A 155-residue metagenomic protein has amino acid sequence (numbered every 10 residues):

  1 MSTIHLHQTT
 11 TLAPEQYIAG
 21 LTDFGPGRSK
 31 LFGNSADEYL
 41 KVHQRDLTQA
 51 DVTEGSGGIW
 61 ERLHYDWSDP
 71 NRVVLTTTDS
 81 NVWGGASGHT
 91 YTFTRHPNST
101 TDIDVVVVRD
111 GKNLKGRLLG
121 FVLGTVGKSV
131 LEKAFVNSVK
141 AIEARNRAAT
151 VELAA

Functional and structural regions predicted by a protein language model:
M1-L47, A155: Hydrophobic ligand-binding cavity/cleft-lining segments
T3-H5, G58-L63, G84-T90: Short, surface-exposed coil-to-beta transition loops
T11-E15, R45, W67-P70, T92-D102: A short, structured loop/turn motif at beta-sheet edges
A13-Q16, G20, V126-A134: Short amphipathic alpha-helical segments
Y17-L21, Y65, L75, I103-V105: Hydrophobic pocket/interface hotspot
S29, A36-V82, N137-A154: Glycine-rich portal/gate segments that line the openings of hydrophobic small-molecule binding cavities
T78-K133: Beta-strand/loop substructures that line and gate deep hydrophobic ligand-binding cavities in soluble
